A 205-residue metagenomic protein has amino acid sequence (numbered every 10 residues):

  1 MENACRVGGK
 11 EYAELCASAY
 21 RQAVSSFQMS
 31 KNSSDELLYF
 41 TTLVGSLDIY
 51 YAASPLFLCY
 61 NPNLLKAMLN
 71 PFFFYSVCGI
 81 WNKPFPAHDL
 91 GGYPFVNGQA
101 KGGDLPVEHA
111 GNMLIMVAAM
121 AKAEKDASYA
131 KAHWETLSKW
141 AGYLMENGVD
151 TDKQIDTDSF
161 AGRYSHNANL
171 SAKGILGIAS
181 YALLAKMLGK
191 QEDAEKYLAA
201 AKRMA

Functional and structural regions predicted by a protein language model:
M1-E135, D156: Substrate-binding groove/exosite segments of carbohydrate-active enzymes
F40-T42, G91-N112, S138-K202: The feature captures the catalytic groove of carbohydrate-active enzymes
F74-P84, Y143, A199-A205: Short, mixed-charge aromatic SLiMs
